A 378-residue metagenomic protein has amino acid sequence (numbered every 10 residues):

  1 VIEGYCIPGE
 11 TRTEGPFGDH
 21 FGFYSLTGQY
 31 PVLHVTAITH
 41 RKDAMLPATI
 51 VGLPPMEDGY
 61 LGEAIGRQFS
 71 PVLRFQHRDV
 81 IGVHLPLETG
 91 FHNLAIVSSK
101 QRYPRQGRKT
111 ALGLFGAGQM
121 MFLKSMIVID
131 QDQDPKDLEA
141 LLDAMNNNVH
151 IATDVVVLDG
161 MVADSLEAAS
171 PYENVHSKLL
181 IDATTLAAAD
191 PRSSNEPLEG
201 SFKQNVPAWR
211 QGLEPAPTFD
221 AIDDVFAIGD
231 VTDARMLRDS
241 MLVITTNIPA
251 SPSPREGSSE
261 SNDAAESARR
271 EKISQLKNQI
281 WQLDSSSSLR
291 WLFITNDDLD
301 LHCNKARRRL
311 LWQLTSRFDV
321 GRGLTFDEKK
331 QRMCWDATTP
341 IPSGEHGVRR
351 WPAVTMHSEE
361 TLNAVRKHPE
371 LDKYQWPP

Functional and structural regions predicted by a protein language model:
V1-P378: Charged, compositionally biased interaction regions
